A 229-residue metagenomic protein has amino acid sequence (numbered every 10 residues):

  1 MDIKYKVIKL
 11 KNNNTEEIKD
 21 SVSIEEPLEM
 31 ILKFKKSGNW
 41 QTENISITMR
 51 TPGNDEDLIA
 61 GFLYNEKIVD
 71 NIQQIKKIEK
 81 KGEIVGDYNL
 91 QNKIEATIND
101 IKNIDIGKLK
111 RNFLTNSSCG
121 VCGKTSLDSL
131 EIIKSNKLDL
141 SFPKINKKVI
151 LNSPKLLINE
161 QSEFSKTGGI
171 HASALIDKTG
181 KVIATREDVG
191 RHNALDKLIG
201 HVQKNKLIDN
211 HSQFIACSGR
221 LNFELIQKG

Functional and structural regions predicted by a protein language model:
M1-S173, D177-K178, V182-A184: Intrinsically disordered, low-complexity regions enriched in acidic/Ser/Thr/Pro/Gln residues
C119, E187, F214-S218: Glycine- and other small-residue-rich loops at beta-strand/loop junctions that grip anionic moieties
K181-D188, N193: Glycine-rich, small/polar surface segments that engage phosphate groups of diverse ligands
H192-K228: Feature captures the catalytic cores and cofactor-binding loops of soluble hydro-lyases/lyases that act on carboxylate
